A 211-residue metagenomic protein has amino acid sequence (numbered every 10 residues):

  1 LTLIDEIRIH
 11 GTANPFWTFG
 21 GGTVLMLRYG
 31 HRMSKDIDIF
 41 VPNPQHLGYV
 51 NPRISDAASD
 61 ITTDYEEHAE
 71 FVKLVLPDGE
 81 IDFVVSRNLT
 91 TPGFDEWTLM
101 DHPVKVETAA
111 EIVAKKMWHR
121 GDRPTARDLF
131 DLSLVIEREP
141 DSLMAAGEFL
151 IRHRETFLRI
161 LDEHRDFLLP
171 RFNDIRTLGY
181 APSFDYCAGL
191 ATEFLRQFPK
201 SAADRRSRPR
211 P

Functional and structural regions predicted by a protein language model:
L1-P211: Compositionally biased terminal segments of proteins
